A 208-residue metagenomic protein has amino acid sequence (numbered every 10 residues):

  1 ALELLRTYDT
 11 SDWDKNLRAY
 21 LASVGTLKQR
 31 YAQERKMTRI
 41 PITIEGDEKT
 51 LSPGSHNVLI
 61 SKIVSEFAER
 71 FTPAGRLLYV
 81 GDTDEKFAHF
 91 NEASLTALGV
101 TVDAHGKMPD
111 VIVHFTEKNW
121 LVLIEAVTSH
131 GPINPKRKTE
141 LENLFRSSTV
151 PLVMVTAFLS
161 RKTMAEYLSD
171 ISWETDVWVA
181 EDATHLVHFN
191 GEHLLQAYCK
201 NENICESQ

Functional and structural regions predicted by a protein language model:
A1-I40: Short, amphipathic alpha-helical interaction segments positioned at domain boundaries
A19-Y31, T43, D47-E69: Extended alpha-helical interface modules used as scaffolds for assembling large macromolecular complexes
L51-A104: Acidic-basic catalytic patches of nuclease active cores, encompassing PD-(D/E)XK and other metal-cofactor nuclease
I63, A74, L78, E85 (+4 more regions): Conserved catalytic cores of phosphodiester-cleaving nucleases, focusing on short active-site segments
I63-F71, E142-F145, Y167-I171: Hydrophobic, Leu/Ile/Phe/Ala-enriched alpha-helical segments that form helix-helix packing faces
A97-E117: Catalytic centers of nucleases
S129-P151, D170-I171: Basic, amphipathic alpha-helical patches used to engage nucleic acids or provide basic targeting signals, exemplified
S147, L152, F158-Q208: Domain-level recognition of nuclease-like catalytic cores that cleave nucleotide substrates
